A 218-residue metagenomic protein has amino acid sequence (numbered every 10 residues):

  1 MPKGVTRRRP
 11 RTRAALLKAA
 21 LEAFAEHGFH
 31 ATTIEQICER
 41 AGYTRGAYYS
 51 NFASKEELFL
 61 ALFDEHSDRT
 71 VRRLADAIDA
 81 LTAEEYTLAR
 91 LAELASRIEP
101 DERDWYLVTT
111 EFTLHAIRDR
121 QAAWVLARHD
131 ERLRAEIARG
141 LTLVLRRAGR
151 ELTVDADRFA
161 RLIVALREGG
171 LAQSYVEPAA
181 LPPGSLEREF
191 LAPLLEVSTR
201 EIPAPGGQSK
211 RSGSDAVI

Functional and structural regions predicted by a protein language model:
M1-H27, A31-Y43, E56-E57: Basic, helix-initiating cap at the start of DNA-binding domains
T12, K55, L62, H66 (+4 more regions): Hydrophobic/aromatic residues within well-ordered alpha-helical segments
A25, E39, Y49-A53, A61 (+1 more regions): Base-recognition residues in the alpha-helical recognition helix of bacterial helix-turn-helix
G46: Key DNA-contact positions within bacterial/archaeal DNA-binding proteins
F52, R97-E99, E111-R118: Short helix-capping/turn signature of helix-turn-helix
A61, L74-Y106, A156-I163, S212: Hydrophobic alpha-helical connector segments
D76, P100-L107, R120-R146, S185-A192: Amphipathic alpha-helical packing segments from all-alpha helical-bundle domains
A123-A127, L145-I218: Hydrophobic/aromatic-rich alpha-helical bundle segments in the mid-to-C-terminal region
